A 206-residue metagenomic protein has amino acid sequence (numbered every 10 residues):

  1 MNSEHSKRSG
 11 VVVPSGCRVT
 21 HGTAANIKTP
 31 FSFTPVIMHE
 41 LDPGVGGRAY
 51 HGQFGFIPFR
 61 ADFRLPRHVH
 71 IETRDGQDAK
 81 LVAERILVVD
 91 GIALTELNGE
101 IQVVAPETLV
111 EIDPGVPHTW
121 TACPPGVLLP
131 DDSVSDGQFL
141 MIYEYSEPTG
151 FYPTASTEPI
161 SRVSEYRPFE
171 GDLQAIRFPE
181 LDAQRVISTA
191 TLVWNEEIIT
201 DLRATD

Functional and structural regions predicted by a protein language model:
M1-A61, L65-R67, R74, I176-D206: A short, N-terminal "cap"/entry segment at the start of jelly-roll beta-barrel domains of the cupin/DSBH fold
P58-R60, G76-E96: Short, conserved beta-strand element in jelly-roll/cupin
P66-R67, T95-E96, I112, H118-S133: Short beta-strand His + acidic residue motifs that chelate non-heme Fe in jelly-roll/DSBH and cupin folds
H68-K80, H118: Histidine-centered active-site/metal-ligand motif
V82-A83, E107, Q138-F139: Short, surface-exposed beta-edge/turn micro-motifs
R85, N98-P117: Short acidic-glycine-tyrosine-enriched beta hairpin
A93, P117-H118, S146-F151: Short Gly/Pro-enriched loop/turn and capping motifs at secondary-structure junctions
C123-D206: Double-stranded beta-helix
